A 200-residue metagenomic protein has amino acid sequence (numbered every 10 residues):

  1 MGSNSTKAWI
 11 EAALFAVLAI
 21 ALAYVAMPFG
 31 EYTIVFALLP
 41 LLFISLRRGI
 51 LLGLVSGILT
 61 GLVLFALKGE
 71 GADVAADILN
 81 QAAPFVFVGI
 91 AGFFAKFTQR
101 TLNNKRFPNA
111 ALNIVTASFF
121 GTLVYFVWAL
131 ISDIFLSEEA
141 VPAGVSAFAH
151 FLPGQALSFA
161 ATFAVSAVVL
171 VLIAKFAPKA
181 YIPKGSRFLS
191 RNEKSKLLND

Functional and structural regions predicted by a protein language model:
M1-R47, L51-L52: Hydrophobic transmembrane alpha-helices
S5-A8, I50-V55, V74, R106-A111: Membrane-helix interface segments
A13-I20, L39, F43, L54 (+8 more regions): Residue-level signature of the transmembrane alpha-helical core of multi-pass small-molecule transporters
I20-T33, L59-A95, D133: Interfacial aromatic-anchored transmembrane helix boundaries in multi-pass membrane proteins
G30-E31, D73-A76, F97-D200: Membrane-embedded alpha-helical hairpins and interfacial helices in multi-pass inner-membrane proteins
A37-L41, N80-V88, T162, S166: Hydrophobic core segments of transmembrane alpha-helices in multi-pass, intramembrane catalytic enzymes
S45, V88-K96, L170, A174: Hydrophobic transmembrane alpha-helices
